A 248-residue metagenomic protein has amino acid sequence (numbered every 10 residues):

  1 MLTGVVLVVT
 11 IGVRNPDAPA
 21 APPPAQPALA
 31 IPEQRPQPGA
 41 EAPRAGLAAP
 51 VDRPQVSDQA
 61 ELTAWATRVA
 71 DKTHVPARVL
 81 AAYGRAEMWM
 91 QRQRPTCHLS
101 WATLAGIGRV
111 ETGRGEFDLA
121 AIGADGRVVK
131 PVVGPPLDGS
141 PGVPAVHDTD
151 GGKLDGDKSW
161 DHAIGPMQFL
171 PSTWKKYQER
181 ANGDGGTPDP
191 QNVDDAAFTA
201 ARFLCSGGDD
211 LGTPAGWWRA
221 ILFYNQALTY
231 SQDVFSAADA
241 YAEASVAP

Functional and structural regions predicted by a protein language model:
M1-G12: Hydrophobic membrane-insertion alpha-helices, especially the h-region of bacterial N-terminal signal peptides
V13-D71, P248: N-terminal low-complexity, Pro/Thr-rich disordered segments that flank secretion/membrane-targeting signals
V56-P248: Catalytic glycan-binding domains that act on GlcNAc-containing polysaccharides
